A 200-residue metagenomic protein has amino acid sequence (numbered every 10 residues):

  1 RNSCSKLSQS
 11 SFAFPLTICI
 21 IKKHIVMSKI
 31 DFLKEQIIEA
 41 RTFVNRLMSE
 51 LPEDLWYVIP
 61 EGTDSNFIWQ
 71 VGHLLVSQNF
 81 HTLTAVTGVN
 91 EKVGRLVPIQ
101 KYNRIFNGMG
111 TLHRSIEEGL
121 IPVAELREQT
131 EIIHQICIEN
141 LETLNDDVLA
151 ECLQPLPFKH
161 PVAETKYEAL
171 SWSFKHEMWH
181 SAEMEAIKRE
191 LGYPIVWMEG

Functional and structural regions predicted by a protein language model:
F12-F14: Aromatic (phenylalanine/tyrosine) cluster motif
K34-I38, N45, L55-G110, Q154-G200: Short, contiguous alpha-helical
I37, R41-V44, M48, T130-C137: Hydrophobic alpha-helical core bundles mediating ligand binding, dimerization, or RNAP-core interactions
N107-E151, E168-K175: Acidic/histidine-rich alpha-helical segments that form the ligand environment of transition-metal centers
